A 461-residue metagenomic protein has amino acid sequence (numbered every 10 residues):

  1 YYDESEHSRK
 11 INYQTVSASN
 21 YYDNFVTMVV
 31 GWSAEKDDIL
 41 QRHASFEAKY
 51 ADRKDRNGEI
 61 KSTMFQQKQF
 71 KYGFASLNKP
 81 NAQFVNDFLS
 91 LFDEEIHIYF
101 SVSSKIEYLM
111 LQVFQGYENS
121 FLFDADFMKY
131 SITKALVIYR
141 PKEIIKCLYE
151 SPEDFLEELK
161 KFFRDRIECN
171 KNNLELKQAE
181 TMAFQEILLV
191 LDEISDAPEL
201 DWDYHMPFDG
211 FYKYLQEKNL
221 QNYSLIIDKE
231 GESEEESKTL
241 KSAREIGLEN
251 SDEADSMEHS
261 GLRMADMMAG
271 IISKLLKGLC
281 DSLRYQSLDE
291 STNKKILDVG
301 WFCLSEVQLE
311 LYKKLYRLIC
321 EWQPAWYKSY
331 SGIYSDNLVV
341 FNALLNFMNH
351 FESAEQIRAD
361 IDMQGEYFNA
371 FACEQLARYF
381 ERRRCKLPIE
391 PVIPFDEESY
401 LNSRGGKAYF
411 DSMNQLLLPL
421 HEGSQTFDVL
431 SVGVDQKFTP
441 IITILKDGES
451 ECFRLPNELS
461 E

Functional and structural regions predicted by a protein language model:
Y1-L77, V85-F92, H97: An N-terminal structural lobe/cap that precedes and organizes the functional/catalytic core across diverse proteins
W32-D37, S103-I106, K229-E232, L445-E449: Short, flexible beta-strand-to-coil junctions
N78-Q83, M206-P207: Short linear interaction motifs
F92-S412, L418, D435: Charge-dense, low-complexity intrinsically disordered regions
L420-G423, E458-E461: Short nucleic-acid-contacting surface segments enriched for D/E, G, S/T with interspersed K/R
L430-V434: Short amphipathic beta-strand and strand-loop transition segments with alternating hydrophobic
Q436-T443: Short aromatic-glycine-enriched beta-strand elements
E449-S460: Beta-strand/loop nucleic-acid-binding surfaces
